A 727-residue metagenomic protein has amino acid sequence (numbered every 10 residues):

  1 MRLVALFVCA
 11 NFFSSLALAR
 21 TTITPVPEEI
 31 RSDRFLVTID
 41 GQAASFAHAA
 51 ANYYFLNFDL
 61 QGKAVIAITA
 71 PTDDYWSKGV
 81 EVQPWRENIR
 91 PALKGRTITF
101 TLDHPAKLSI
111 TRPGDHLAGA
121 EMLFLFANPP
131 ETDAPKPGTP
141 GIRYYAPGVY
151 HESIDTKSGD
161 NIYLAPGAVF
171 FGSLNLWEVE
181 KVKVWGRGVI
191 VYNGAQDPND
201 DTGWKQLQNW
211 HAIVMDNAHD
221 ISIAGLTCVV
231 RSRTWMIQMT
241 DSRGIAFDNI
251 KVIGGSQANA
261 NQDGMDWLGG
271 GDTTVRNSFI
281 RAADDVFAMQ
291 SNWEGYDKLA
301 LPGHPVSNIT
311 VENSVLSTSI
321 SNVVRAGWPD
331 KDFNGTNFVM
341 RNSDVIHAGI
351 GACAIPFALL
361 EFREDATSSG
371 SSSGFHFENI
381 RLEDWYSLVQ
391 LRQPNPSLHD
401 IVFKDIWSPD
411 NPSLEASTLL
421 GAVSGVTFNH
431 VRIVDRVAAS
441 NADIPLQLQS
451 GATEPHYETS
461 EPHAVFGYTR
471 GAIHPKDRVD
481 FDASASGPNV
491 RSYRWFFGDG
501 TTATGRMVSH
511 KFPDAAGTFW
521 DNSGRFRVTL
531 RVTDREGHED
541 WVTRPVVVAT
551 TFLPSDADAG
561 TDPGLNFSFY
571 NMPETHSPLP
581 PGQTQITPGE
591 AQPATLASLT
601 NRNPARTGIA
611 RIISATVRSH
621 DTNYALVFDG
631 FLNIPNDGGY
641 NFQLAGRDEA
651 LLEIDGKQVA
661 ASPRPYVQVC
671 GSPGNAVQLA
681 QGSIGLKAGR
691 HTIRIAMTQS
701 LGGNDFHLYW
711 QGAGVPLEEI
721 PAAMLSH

Functional and structural regions predicted by a protein language model:
V4-S15: Bacterial N-terminal signal peptides
A19-P462: Extracellular/periplasmic carbohydrate-active domains that bind, remodel, or depolymerize complex polysaccharides
L60-V65, H474-D480, D637-G639: Short coil/turn motif common to extracellular beta-sandwich-like domains
D73, W85, F496-T502, R535 (+3 more regions): Change "in extracellular beta-sheet-rich domains … of secreted and cell-surface proteins" to "in beta-sheet-rich domains
A106-L108, N522-V528, G689-H691: Exposed beta-strand face motif in extracellular beta-rich ectodomains
T459-T551, T622: Extracellular/lumenal mature domains of secreted and surface-exposed proteins
E539, A549-H727: Acidic/polar, compositionally biased interaction segments
